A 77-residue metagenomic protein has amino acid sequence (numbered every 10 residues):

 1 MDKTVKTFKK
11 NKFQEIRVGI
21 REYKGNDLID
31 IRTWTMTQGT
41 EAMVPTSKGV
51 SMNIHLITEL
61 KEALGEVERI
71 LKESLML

Functional and structural regions predicted by a protein language model:
M1-D2, R17-E22, M76: A generic short-segment signal for beta-strand/edge and adjacent turn/coil regions
M1-K12: Negatively charged, low-complexity tracts enriched in Asp/Glu with abundant Ser/Thr
I16-K48: A short, structured beta-strand/loop element
V50-L77: Mixed-charge, Lys/Arg-enriched low-complexity segments
